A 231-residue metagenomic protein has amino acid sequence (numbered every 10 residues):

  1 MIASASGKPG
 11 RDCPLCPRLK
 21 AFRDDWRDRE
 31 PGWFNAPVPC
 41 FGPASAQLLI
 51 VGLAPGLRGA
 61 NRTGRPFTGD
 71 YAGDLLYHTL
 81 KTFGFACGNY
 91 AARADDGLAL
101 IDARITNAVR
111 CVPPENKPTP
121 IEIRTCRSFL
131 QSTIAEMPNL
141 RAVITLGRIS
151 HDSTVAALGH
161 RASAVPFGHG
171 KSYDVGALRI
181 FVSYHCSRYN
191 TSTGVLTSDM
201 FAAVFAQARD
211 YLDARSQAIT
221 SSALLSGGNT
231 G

Functional and structural regions predicted by a protein language model:
M1-F167, K171-D213: A polyanion-binding, active-site-adjacent surface
V204-G231: Charged phosphate-binding loop/patch that engages nucleotide di/tri-phosphates or the phosphate backbone of nucleic
